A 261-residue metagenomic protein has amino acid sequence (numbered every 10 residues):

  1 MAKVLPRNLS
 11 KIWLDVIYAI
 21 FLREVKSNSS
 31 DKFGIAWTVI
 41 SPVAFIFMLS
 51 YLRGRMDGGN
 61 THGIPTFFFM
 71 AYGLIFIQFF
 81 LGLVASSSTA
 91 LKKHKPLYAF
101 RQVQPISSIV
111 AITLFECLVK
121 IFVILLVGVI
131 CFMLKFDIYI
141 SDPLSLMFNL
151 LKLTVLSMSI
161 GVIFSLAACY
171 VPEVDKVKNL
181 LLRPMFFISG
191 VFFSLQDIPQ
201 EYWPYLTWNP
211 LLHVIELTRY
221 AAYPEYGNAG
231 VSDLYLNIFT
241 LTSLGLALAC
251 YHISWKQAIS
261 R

Functional and structural regions predicted by a protein language model:
M1-R261: Hydrophobic transmembrane alpha-helices and immediately adjacent juxtamembrane helices of multi-pass inner-membrane
